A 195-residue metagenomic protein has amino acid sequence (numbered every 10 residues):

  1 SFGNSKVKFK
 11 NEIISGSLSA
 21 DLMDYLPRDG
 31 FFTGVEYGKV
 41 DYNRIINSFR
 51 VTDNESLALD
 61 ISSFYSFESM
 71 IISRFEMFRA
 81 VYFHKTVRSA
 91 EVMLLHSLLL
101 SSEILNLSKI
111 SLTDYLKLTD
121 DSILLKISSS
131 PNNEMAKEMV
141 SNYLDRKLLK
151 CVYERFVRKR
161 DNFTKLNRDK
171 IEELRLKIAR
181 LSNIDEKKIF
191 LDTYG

Functional and structural regions predicted by a protein language model:
S1-G195: Histidine-centered, transition-metal-coordinating active-site segments
